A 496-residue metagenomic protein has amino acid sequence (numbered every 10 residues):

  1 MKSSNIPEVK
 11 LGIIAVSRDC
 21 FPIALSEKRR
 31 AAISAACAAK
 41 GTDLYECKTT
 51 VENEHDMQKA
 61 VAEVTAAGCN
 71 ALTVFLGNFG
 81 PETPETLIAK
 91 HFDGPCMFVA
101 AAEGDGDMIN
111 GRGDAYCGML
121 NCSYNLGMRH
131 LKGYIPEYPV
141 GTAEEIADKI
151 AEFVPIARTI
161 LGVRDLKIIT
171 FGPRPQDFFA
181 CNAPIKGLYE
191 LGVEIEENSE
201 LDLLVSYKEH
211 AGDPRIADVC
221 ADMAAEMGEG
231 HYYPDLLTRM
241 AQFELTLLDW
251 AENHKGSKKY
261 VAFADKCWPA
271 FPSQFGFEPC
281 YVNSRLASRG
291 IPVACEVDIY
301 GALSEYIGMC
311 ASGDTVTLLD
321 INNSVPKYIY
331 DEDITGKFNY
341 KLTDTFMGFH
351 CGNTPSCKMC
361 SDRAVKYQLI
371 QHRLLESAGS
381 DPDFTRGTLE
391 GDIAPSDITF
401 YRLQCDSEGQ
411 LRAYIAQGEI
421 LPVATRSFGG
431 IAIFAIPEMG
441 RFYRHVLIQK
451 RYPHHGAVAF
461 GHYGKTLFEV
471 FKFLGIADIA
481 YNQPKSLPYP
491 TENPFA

Functional and structural regions predicted by a protein language model:
K2-A39: N-terminal basic/disordered segments at the start of proteins
S4-L11, D43-Y45, D105-Y232, L236: Cap/lid and interdomain-hinge subdomains that line or gate substrate/regulatory clefts in soluble alpha/beta enzymes
M57-C69, I88, T246-G256: Short, well-structured alpha-helical segments in soluble
C69-N78, M97-V99, Y260-D265: Periplasmic-binding protein-like
L87-D114, N121-G127, K132, S284-V297: Short, acidic/small-residue loops that bind anionic groups at enzyme active sites
C220, A225-A311: Long, internal scaffold/assembly segments composed of regular secondary structure
A287-T425: C-terminal catalytic subdomain
L369-A496: Extended hydrophobic packing segments that form well-structured cores
